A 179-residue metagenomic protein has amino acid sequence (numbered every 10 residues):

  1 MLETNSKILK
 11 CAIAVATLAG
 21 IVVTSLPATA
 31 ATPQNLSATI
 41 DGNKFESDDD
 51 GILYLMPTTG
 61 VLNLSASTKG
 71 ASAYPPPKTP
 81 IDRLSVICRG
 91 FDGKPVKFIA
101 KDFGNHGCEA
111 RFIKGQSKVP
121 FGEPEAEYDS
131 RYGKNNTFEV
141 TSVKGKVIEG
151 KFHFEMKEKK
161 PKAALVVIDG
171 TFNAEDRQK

Functional and structural regions predicted by a protein language model:
L2-V15: Bacterial N-terminal signal peptides that target proteins for export
L18-A28: C-terminal segment of classical bacterial N-terminal signal peptides
L26-T59: Charge-rich, low-complexity N-terminal segments
T29-A31, R131-G133, L165: Short solvent-exposed loop/turn micro-motifs enriched in small/polar/acidic residues
L36, M56-V143: Surface-exposed helix/loop patches within compact recognition domains
A38-G42, T68-S72, F154-K160: Short acidic, glycine-rich loop/turn motifs
K44, D49, C88-D92, D102 (+2 more regions): A mature extracytoplasmic/lumenal domain signature
E139-K179: C-terminal or internal capping secondary-structure element at the end of a domain, subdomain, or sheet
